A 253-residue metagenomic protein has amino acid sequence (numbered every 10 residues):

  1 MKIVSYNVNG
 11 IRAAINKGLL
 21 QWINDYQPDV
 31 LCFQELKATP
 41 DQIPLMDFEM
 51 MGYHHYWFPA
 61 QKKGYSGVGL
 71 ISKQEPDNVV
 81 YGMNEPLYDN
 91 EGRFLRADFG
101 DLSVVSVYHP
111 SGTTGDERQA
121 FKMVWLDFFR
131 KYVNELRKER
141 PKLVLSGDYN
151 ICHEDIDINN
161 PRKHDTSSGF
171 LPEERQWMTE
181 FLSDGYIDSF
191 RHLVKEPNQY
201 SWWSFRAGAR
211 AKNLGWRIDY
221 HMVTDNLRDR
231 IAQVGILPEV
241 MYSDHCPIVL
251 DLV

Functional and structural regions predicted by a protein language model:
M1-M50, H54, A60-V68, Y81 (+1 more regions): N-terminal, active-site-proximal structural segment of metallo-dependent hydrolase catalytic domains
M1-N9, D101-T113, S146: Active-site-proximal beta-strand elements of phosphoester/diester hydrolases
N7, I23-D41, V104, Y132-D155 (+4 more regions): Active-site beta-strand/loop signature of hydrolases that rely on acidic residues for catalysis
K37, P44-G112: Structured beta-strand-rich core segments of catalytic domains in phosphoester-bond hydrolases
M51-H54, D127-L214, I218: Metal-dependent phosphoesterases centered on the DNase I-like endonuclease/exonuclease/phosphatase
K63-N78, P197, G208-D229: Conserved beta strand-loop-helix elements of the APE1-like EEP
N84-E85, P110-L126, R162-T166: Surface-exposed cleft-lining segments at the edges of enzyme active sites
G235-V253: Surface polyanion/phosphate-binding segment centered on an Asp-His-Pro turn
